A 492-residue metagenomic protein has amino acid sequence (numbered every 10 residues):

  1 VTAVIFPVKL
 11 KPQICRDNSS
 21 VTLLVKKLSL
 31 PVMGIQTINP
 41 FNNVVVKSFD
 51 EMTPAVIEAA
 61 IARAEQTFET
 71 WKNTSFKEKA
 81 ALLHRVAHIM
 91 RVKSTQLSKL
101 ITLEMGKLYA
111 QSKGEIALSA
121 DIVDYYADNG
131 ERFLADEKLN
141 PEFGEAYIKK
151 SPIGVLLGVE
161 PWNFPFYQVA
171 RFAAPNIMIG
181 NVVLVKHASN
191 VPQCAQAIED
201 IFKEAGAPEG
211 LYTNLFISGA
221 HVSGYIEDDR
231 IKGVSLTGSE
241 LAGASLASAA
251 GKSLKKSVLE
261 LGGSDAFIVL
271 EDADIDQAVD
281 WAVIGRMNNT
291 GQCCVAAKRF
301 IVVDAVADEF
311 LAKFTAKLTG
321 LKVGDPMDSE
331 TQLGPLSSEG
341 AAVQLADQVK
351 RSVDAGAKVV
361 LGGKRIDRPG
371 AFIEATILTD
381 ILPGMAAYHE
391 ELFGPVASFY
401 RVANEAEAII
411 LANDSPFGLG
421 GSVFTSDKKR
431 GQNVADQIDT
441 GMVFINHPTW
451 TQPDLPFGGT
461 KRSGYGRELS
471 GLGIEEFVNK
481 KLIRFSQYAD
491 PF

Functional and structural regions predicted by a protein language model:
L23-G144: N-terminal Rossmann-like NAD(P)+-binding subdomain of aldehyde/semialdehyde dehydrogenases
N42-S48, I231, I268, K322 (+2 more regions): Conserved C-terminal structural/oligomerization subdomain of aldehyde/semialdehyde dehydrogenase
N43, K79, I101, V123 (+9 more regions): Residue-level signal for inorganic ion chemistry
V46, L241-L382, I445, P491-F492: ALDH superfamily catalytic-core signature
K47-M52, T67-N73, G158, F267-L270 (+5 more regions): Short, well-ordered beta-strand elements within core beta-sheets of diverse protein domains
A135-Q277, V402: Rossmann-like NAD(P) dinucleotide-binding subdomain of oxidoreductase/dehydrogenase enzymes
